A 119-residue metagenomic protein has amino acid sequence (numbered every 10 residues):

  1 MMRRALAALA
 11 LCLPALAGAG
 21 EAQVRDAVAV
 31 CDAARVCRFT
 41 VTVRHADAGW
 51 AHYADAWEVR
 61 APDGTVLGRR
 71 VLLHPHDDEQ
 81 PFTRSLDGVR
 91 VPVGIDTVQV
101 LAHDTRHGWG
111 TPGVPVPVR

Functional and structural regions predicted by a protein language model:
M1-L9: Bacterial N-terminal signal peptides that target proteins for export
C12-A17: N-terminal signal peptide c-region/cleavage motif recognized by signal peptidases
G20-W57: Short, surface-exposed binding/anchoring microloops in extracellular/periplasmic proteins
C31-R35, V59-V66, R90-D96: A short, structured loop/turn motif at beta-sheet edges
H52-D77: The feature marks short-to-medium sequence segments in extracytoplasmic or secretory-pathway proteins
G68-T97, L101-G108: Short, solvent-exposed, Trp/other aromatic-anchored flexible loops in extracytoplasmic proteins
G108-V118: Edge beta-strands of extracellular beta-sandwich domains
